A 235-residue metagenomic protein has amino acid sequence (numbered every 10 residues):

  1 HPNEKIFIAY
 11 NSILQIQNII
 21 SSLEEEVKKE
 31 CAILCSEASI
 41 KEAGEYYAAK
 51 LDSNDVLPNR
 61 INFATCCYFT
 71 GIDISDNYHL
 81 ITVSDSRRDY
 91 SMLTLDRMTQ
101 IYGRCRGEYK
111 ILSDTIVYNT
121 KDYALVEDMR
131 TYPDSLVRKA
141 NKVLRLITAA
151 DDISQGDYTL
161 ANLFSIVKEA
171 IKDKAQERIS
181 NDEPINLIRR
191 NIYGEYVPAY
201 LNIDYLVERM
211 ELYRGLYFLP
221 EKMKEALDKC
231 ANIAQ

Functional and structural regions predicted by a protein language model:
H1, Q15-N18, G44-K50, M92-Y102 (+1 more regions): Well-ordered, non-membrane alpha-helical segments in soluble/globular domains
H1-E25: Conserved strand-helix element at the start of the C-terminal RecA-like helicase core
N11-L14, C31-A48, T65-F69: Conserved helicase motor
E37-S39, S86-R87, I116-L125: Short beta-alpha junction loops
D55-G71: Conserved two-lobed SF2 helicase motor
D73-S86: A short beta-strand element within the Helicase C-terminal
S86-S113: Conserved SF2 helicase motif VI
T131-Q235: The feature captures the C-terminal accessory region of ATP-dependent helicases and related nucleic-acid translocases
